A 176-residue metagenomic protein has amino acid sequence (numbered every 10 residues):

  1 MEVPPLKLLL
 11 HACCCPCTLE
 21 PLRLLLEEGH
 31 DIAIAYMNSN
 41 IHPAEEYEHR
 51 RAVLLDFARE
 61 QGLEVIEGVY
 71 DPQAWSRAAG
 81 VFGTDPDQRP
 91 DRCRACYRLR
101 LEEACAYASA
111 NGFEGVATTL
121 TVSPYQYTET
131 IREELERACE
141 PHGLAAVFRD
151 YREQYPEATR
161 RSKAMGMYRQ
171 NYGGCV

Functional and structural regions predicted by a protein language model:
E2-V176: Nucleotide-activated chemistry modules centered on ATP-dependent adenylation/adenylyltransferase
